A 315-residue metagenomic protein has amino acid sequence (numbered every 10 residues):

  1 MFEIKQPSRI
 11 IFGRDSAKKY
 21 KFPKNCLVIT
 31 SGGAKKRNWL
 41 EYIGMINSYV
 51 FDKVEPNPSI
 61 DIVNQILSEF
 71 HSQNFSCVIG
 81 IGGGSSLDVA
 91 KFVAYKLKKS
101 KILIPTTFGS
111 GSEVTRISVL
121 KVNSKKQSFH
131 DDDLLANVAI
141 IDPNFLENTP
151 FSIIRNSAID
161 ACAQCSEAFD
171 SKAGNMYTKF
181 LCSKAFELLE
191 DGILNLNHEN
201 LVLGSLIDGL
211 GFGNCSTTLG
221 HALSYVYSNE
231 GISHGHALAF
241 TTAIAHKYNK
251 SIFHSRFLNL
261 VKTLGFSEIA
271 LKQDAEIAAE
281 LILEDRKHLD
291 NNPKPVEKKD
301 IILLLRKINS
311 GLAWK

Functional and structural regions predicted by a protein language model:
M1-C77, E268: ATP/NTP phosphate-donor binding region
I60-N144: Glycine/threonine-rich beta-strand-loop-alpha-helix active-site module that forms ligand/phosphate-binding
K91-S100, F212-C215, N229-G231, K247: Alpha-helix C-terminal capping segments
I117-C215: Carboxylate- and glycine-rich phosphate/diphosphate-binding segment that chelates Mg2+/Mn2+
C162-S166, L201-G209, L223, T242 (+2 more regions): Short alpha-helical scaffolding segments that buttress acidic/His motifs in well-ordered protein cores
T218, A222-E276: Active-site pocket-lining segment
H254-K315: C-terminal charged capping/lid subdomain of soluble metabolic enzymes
